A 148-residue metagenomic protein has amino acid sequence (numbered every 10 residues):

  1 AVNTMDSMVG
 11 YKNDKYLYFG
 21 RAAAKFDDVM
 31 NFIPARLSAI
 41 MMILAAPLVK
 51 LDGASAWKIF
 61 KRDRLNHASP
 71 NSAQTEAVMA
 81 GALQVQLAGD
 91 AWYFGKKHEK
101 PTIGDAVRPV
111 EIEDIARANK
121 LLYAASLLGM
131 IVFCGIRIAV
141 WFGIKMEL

Functional and structural regions predicted by a protein language model:
A1-L148: Hydrophobic alpha-helical transmembrane segments
